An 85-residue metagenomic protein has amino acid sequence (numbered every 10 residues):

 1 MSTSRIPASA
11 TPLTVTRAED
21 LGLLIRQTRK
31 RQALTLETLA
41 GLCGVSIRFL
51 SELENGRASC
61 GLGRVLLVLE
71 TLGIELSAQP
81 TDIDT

Functional and structural regions predicted by a protein language model:
M1-D20, N55, P80-T85: N-terminal flexible/basic segments that precede or flank functional cores
L23, A33-L34, C60: Residue-level signal for the short linker/turn that defines the boundary of a DNA-recognition helix
L23-L24, L67: Pre-recognition alpha-helix immediately N-terminal to the DNA-recognition helix within helix-turn-helix or winged-helix
I25, L39-A40, L50-L53: Conserved hydrophobic/aromatic packing and binding residues within compact polymer-binding modules
R26-R29, L36: Short, cationic motifs built from Arg/Lys/His that form the positively charged side of catalytic pockets
A33-R48: Short alpha-helical DNA-recognition segment
G44-A58: Recognition helix of helix-turn-helix/homeodomain-like DNA-binding domains that insert into the DNA major groove
G63-Q79: DNA major-groove recognition helix of helix-turn-helix/homeodomain DNA-binding modules
